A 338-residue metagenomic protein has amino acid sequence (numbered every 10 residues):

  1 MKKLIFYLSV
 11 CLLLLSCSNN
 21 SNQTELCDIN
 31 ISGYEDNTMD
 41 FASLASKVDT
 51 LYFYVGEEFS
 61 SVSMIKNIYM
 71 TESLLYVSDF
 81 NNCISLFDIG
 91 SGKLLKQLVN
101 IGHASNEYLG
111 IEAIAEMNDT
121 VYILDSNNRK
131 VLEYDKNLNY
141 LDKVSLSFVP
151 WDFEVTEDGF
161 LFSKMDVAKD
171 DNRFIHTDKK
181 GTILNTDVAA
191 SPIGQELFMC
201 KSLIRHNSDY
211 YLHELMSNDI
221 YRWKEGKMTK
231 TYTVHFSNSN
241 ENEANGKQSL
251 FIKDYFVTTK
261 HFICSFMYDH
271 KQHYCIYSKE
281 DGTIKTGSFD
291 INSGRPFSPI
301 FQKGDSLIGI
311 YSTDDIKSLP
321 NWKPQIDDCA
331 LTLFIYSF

Functional and structural regions predicted by a protein language model:
L15-S16: C-terminal motif of bacterial Sec signal peptides marking the signal peptidase cleavage site
S21-Y54: Blade/loop signatures of beta-propeller domains
T50-N82: Beta-strand-rich domains and repeat architectures in extracellular enzymes and scaffolds, especially beta-propellers
G56-S60, K93-N118, D125: Blade-loop segments of beta-propeller domains
E57-F59, V99-N106, S145-W151, A189-Q195 (+2 more regions): Short coil/turn segments at the loop-to-beta-strand junctions that recur within blades of beta-propeller repeat folds
M64-N67, L109-A113, F148-T156, G194-L203 (+2 more regions): Repeated scaffold domains used in trafficking and secretory/extracellular systems, primarily beta-propellers
L74-D79, T120-D125, D158-D166, R205-L215 (+2 more regions): Short beta-strand elements that form the blades of beta-propeller/WD-repeat-like and other beta-sheet-rich scaffold
T231-K253, E280-G304: Conserved blade-ending motifs and adjacent loop-strand segments that build the rim/top face of beta-propeller domains
